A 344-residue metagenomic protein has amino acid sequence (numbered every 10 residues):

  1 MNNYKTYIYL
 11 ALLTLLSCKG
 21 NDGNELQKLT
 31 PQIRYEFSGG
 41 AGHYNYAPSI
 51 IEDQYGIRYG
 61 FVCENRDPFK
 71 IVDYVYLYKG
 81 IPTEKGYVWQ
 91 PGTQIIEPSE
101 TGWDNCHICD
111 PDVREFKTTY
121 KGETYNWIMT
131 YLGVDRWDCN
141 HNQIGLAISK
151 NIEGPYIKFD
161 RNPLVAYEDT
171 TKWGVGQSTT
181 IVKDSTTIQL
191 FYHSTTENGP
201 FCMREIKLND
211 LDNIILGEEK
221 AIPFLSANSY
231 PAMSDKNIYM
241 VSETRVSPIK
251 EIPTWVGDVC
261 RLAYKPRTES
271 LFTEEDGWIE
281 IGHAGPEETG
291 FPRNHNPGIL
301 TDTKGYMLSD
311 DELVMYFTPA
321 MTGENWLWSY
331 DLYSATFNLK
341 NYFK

Functional and structural regions predicted by a protein language model:
M1-I8: Bacterial N-terminal signal peptides that target proteins for export
A11-C18: Hydrophobic h-region of N-terminal signal peptides that target proteins for export in Gram-negative bacteria
C18-K344: Carbohydrate-active catalytic/glycan-binding domains of CAZyme proteins, especially the secreted or lumenal ectodomains
